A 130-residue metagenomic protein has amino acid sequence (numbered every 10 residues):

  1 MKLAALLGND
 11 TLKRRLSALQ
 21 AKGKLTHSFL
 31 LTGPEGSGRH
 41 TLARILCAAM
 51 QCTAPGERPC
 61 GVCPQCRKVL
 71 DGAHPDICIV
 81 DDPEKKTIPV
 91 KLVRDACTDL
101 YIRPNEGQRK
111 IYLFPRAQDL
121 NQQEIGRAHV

Functional and structural regions predicted by a protein language model:
K2-E124: Clamp-loader machinery-focused feature within the broader ASCE/P-loop NTPase space
A128-V130: Conserved small/polar residues in nucleotide/adenosyl-binding loops
